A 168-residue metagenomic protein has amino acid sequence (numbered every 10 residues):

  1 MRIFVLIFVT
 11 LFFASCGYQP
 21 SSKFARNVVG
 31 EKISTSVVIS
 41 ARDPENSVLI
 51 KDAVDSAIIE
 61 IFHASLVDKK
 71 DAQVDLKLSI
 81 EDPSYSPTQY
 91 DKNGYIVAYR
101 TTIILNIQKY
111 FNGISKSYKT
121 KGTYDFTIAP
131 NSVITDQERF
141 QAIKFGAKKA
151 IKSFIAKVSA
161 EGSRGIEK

Functional and structural regions predicted by a protein language model:
M1-I3, N27-V28, E60, T101-G113 (+1 more regions): Hydrophobic transmembrane alpha-helix bundles
I3-I7, F12-I61, A160-K168: A structural "domain/chain start" motif
D43, S47, K51, A98-Y99 (+1 more regions): Solvent-exposed, acidic/flexible segments
E60, S65, D75-Q141: Surface-exposed short loop/turn segments
L66-K70: Interaction modules related to DNA damage response and DNA replication/repair
P130-K168: C-terminal/domain-edge helix-coil "capping" segments
